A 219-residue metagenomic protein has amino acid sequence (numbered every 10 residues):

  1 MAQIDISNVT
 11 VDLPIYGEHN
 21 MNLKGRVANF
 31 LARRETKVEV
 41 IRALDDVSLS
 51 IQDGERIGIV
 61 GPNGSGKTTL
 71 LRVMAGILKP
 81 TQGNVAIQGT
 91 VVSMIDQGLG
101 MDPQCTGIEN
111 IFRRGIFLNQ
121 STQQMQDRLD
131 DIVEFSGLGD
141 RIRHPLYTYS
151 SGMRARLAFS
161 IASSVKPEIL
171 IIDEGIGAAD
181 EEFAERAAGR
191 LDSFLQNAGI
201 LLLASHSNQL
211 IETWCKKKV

Functional and structural regions predicted by a protein language model:
A2-A43: Pre-NBD coupling/linker segments of ABC/ABC-like ATPases
Q3-P14, D53-G58, P62-F117: ABC ATPase nucleotide-binding domain signature region
T122, Q126, I132-T148: Conserved ABC nucleotide-binding domain
Y147-F159: ABC ATPase nucleotide-binding domain "signature motif"
S163-I172: A short, proline-enriched helix->beta-strand linker immediately N-terminal to the Walker B motif in ABC-type P-loop
A184-N197: Helical segment within the ABC ATPase nucleotide-binding domain
S205-H206: H-loop/switch region of ABC-family ATPase nucleotide-binding domains
T213-V219: Conserved catalytic segment of ABC-fold P-loop ATPases
